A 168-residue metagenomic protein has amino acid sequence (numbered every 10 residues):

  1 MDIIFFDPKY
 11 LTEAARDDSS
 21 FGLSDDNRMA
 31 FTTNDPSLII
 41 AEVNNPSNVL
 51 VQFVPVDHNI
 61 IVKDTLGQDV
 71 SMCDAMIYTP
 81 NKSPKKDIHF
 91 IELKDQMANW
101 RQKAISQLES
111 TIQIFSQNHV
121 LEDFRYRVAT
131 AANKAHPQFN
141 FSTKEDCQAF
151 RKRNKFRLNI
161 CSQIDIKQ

Functional and structural regions predicted by a protein language model:
M1-P46: N-terminal, charge-rich interaction modules
I3-E13, D18, Y126-Q168: Domain-level recognition of nuclease-like catalytic cores that cleave nucleotide substrates
N34-K82: Active-site metal-binding core of divalent-cation-utilizing nuclease and nuclease-like domains
M72, K85-D87, Y126: A structure-centric signal for secondary-structure junctions around beta-strands
A75-I77, D87-D95: Conserved catalytic cores of phosphodiester-cleaving nucleases, focusing on short active-site segments
K82, D95, H136: Short, glycine/serine-rich, charged loops/turns that create anion-binding and catalytic segments at active sites
K82-K86, F90, K103-A104: Mid-length scaffold segments of soluble, non-membrane domains
A98-H136: Catalytic cores of nucleic-acid endonucleases
